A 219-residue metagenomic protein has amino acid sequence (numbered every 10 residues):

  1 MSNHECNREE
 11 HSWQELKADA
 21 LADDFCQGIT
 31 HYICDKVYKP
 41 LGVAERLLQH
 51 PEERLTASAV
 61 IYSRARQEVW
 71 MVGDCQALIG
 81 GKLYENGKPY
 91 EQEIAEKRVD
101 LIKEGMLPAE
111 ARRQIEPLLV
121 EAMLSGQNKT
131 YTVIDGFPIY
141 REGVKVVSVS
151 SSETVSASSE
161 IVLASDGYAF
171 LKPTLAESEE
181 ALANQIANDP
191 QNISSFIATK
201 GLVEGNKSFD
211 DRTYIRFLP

Functional and structural regions predicted by a protein language model:
M1-P219: PP2C/PPM-type serine/threonine phosphatase catalytic domain
